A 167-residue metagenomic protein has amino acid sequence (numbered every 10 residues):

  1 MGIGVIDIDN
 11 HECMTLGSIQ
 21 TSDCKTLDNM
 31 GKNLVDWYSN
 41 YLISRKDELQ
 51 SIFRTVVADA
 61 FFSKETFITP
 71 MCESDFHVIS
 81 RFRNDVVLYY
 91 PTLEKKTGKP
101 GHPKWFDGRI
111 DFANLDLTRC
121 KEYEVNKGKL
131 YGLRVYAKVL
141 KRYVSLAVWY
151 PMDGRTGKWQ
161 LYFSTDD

Functional and structural regions predicted by a protein language model:
M1-T15, D75, K129-R134: Active-site-proximal, Lys/Arg-enriched surface segment that forms a nucleic-acid-binding/basic interface patch
D9-E12, D153-G157: Short, solvent-exposed loop/turn segments that connect beta-strands within catalytic domains and beta-strand-rich
L16, L146-A147, Y162-S164: Active-site-proximal beta-strand elements of phosphoester/diester hydrolases
Q20-W149, G154: An internal, acidic/charged active-site-proximal segment that coordinates divalent cations and/or engages
R155-D167: Extended, non-catalytic structural segments that build the interaction scaffolds of large macromolecular assemblies
